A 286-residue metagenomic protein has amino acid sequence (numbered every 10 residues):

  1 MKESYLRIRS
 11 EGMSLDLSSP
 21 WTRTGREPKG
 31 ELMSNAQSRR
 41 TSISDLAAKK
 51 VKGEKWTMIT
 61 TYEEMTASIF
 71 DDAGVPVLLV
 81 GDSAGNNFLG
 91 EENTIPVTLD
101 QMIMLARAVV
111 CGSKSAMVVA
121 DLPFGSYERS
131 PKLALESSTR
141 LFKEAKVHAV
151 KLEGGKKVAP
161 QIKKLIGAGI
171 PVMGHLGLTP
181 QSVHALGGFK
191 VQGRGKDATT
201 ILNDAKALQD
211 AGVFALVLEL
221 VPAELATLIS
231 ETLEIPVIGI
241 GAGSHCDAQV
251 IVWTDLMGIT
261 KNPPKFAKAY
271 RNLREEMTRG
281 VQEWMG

Functional and structural regions predicted by a protein language model:
M1-R9: Extreme N-terminal basic, low-complexity initiation segments that serve as generic localization/processing leaders
E3-S4, L15, L32-S38: Short, basic/polar N-terminal leader/transit segment immediately after the initiator methionine
R7-I8, S19, S38-T41: Short helix-onset patch at the extreme N-terminus, typifying the N->h transition of secretory signal peptides
R9-L32: Short, Lys/Arg-enriched N-terminal segments with co-localized hydrophobic residues within the first ~10-30 amino acids
S34-K52, W56-P264, K268, E275-G286: Alpha/beta enzyme core
